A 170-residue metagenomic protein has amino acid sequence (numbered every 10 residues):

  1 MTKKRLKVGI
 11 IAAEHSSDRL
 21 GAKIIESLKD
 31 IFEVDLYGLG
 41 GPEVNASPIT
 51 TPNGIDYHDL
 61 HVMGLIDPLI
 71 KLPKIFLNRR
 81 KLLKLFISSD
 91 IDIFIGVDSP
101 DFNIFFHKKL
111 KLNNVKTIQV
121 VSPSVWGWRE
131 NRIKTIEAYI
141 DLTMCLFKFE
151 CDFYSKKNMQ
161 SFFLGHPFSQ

Functional and structural regions predicted by a protein language model:
T2-K3: Short, flexible hinge/linker loops that cap or flank conserved catalytic cores
L6-Q170: Active-site and donor-binding regions of nucleotide-sugar-utilizing enzymes
